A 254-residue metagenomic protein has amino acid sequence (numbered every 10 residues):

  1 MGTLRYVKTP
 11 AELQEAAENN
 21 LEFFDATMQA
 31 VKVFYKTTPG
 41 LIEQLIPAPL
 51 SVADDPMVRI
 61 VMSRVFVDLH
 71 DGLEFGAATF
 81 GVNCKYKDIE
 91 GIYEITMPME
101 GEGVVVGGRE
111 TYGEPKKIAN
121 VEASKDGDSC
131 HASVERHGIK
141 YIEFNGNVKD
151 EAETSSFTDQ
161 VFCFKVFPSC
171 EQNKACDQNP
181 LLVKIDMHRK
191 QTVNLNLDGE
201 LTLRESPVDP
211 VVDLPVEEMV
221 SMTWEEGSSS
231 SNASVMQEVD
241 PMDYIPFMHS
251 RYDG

Functional and structural regions predicted by a protein language model:
M1-F66, H70-F75, D213, S221 (+2 more regions): N-terminal domain-onset segments
G2-K8, E12-Q14, E110-G254: Interaction-surface and assembly-scaffold signal
L21-E22, T38-I46, Y93-E94, S155-F157 (+2 more regions): A broad, low-specificity signal for short, low-complexity segments enriched in glycine/proline and polar/charged
F23-F24, F34, F66, F75 (+7 more regions): Phenylalanine-focused residue identity feature
Q29-T37, I42-E43, V58-H70, G76-F80 (+6 more regions): Hydrophobic alpha-helical membrane-spanning segments
V65-K149: Aromatic- and glycine-enriched beta-alpha-beta binding-site module
